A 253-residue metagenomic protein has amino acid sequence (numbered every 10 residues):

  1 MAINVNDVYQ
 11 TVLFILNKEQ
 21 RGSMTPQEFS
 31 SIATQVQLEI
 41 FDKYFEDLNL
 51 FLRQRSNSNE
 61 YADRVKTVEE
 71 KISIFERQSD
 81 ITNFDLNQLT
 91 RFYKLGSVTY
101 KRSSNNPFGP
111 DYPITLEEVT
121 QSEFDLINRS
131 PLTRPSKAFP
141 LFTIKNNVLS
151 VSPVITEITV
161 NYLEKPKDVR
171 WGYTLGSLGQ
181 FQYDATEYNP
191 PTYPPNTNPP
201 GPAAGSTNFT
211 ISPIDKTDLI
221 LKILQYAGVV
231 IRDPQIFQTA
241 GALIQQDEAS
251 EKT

Functional and structural regions predicted by a protein language model:
M1-T253: Glycine-enriched, solvent-exposed interface loops adjoining structured elements
